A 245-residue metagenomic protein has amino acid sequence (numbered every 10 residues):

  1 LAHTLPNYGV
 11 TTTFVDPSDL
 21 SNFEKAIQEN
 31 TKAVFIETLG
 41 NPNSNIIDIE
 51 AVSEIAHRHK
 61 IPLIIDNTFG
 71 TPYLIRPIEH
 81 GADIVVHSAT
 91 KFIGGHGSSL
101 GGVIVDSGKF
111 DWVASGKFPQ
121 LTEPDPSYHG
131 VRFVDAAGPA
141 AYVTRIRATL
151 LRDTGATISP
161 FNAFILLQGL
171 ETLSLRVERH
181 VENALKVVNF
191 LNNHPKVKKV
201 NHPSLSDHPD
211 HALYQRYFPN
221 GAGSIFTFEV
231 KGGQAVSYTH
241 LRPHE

Functional and structural regions predicted by a protein language model:
L1-H194, N201: Conserved PLP-enzyme active-site core in the AAT-like
V105, T227-E229: Short hydrophobic/aromatic beta-strand micro-patches that form the beta-sheet surface supporting nucleotide- or nucleic
F161, P195, P219-G223: Short gly/pro-enriched beta-turn/loop segments at secondary-structure junctions
G169, P203, E229-K231: Structured loops at beta-to-helix junctions and adjacent beta-edge loops in soluble globular domains
L185, N201-T227: Conserved glycine-rich beta-strand-loop-beta hairpin in the small C-terminal domain of fold type I
G233-Y238: Short, conserved charged micro-motifs
T239, P243-E245: Conserved small/polar residues in nucleotide/adenosyl-binding loops
